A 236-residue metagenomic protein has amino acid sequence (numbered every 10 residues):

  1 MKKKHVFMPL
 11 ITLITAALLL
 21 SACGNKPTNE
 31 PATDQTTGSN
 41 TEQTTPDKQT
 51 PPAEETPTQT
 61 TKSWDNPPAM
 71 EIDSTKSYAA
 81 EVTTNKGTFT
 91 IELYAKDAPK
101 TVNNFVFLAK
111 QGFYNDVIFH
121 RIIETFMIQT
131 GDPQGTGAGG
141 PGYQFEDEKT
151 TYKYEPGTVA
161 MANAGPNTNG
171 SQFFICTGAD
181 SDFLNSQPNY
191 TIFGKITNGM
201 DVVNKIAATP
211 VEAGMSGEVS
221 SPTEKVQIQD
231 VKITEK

Functional and structural regions predicted by a protein language model:
K2-K236: Cyclophilin-like peptidyl-prolyl cis-trans isomerases
